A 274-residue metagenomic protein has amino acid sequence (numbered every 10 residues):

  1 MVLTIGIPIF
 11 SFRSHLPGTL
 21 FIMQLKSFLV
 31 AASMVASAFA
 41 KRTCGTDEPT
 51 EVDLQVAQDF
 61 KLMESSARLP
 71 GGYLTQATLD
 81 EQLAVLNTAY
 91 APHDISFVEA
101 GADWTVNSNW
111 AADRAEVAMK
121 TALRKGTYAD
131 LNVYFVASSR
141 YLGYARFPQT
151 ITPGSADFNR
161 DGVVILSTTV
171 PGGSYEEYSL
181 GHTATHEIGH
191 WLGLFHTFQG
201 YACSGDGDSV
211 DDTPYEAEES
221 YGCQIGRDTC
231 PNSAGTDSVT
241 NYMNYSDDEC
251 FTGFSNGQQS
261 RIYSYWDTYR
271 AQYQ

Functional and structural regions predicted by a protein language model:
M1-R42: Fungal secretory targeting signals
K41-L131, F135-S139, D267-R270: Propeptide-to-catalytic entry region of secreted or membrane-anchored zinc metalloproteases
R68-T75, G173-Y178, E249: Second-shell loop/turn segments in exported
D80-L83, G162, H182-T185, T240 (+2 more regions): Extracytoplasmic/secreted envelope proteins and their assembly/folding machinery, especially bacterial periplasmic
N87-D94, F135-A137, S167-T169, I188 (+3 more regions): Sec/Tat-exported extracytoplasmic proteins
L123-Q199: Active-site-proximal segment of zinc-dependent metalloprotease catalytic domains
Y175-T252: The catalytic-center signature of Zn2+-dependent metalloproteases
C250-Q274: Pan-zinc metallopeptidase signature
